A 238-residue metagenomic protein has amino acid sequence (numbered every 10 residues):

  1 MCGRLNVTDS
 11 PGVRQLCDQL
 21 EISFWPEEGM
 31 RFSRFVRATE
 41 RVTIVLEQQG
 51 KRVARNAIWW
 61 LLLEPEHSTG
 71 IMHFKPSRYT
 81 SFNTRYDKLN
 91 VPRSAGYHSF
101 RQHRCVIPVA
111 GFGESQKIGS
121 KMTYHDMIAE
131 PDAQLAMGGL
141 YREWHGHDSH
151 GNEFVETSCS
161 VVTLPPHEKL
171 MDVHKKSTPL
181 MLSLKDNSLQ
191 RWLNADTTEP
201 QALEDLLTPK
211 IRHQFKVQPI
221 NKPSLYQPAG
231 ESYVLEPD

Functional and structural regions predicted by a protein language model:
M1-R4, K75, Y79, V162-D238: C-terminal accessory segment of soluble enzyme catalytic cores
G3-R104: Short, His- and charge-rich active-site/binding loops that engage polyanionic ligands
I44, V106-P108, A136-M137, M181-L182 (+1 more regions): A structural signal for short, well-ordered beta-strand segments and their strand-loop junctions that often border
L46-Q48, V109-G111, A129, G139-Y141 (+2 more regions): Short, structured patches in soluble enzyme cores that scaffold and shape functional sites
K51-A54, H67-S68, E114-Q116, H145-G146 (+2 more regions): Eukaryotic short linear interaction motifs
R52-R55, K117-S120, D172-K175: Short glycine/proline-enriched turns and hinge-like loops at secondary-structure junctions
T84-E153: A contiguous catalytic/ligand-binding core that recognizes phosphate-bearing ligands
Y86-N90, T157-P165: Short, structured beta-strand/loop micro-motifs enriched in basic residues and often containing a Trp
